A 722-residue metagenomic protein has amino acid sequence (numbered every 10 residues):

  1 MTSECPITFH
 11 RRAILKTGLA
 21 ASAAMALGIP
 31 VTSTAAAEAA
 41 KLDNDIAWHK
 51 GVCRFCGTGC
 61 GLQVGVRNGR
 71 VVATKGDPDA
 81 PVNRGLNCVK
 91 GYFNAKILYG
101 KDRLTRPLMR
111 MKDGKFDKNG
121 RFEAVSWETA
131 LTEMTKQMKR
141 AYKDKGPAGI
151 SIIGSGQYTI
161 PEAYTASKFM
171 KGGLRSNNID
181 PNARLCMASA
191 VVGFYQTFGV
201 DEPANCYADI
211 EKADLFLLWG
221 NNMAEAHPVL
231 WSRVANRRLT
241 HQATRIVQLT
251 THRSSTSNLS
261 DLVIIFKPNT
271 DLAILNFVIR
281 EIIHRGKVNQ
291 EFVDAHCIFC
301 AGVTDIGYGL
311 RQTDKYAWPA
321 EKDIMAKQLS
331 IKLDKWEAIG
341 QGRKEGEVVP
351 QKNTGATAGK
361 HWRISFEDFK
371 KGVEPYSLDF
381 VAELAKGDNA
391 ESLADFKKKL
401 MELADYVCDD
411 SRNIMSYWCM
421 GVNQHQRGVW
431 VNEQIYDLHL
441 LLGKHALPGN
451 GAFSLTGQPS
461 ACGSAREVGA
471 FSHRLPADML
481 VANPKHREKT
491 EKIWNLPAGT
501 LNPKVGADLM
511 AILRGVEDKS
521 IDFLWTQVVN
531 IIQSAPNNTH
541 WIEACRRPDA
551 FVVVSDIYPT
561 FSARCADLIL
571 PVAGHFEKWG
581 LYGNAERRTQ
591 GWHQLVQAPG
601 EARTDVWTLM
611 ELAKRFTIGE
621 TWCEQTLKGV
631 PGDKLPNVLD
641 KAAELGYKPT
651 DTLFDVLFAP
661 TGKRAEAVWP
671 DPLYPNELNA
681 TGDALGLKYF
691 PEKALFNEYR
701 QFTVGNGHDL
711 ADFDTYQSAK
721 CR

Functional and structural regions predicted by a protein language model:
T2-E291, A295-F369, Y376-F380, D388 (+5 more regions): N-terminal export/assembly segments and adjacent metallocofactor-ligating motifs of anaerobic energy-metabolism
N44-W48, P161, A226-V229, K399 (+3 more regions): Short, glycine/acidic-rich beta->alpha junctions
G57-T58, Q63, P268-A550, S562-L570 (+1 more regions): Domain-level signature for respiratory redox metalloenzymes
K136-K139, E202-N205, S232-V234, M401 (+3 more regions): A generic local structural motif
I152-G154, Q248, S416, S454 (+1 more regions): Structural beta-sheet core signal
T159, M223-A224, Q424, I531 (+1 more regions): Short strand->helix junction
Q196-E202, G506-A507, F551-V554: Short gly/ser/thr-rich secondary-structure transition/capping motifs
T240-V247, C545-V554: Short beta-strand/loop segments at the ligand-binding rim of alpha/beta enzyme cores
